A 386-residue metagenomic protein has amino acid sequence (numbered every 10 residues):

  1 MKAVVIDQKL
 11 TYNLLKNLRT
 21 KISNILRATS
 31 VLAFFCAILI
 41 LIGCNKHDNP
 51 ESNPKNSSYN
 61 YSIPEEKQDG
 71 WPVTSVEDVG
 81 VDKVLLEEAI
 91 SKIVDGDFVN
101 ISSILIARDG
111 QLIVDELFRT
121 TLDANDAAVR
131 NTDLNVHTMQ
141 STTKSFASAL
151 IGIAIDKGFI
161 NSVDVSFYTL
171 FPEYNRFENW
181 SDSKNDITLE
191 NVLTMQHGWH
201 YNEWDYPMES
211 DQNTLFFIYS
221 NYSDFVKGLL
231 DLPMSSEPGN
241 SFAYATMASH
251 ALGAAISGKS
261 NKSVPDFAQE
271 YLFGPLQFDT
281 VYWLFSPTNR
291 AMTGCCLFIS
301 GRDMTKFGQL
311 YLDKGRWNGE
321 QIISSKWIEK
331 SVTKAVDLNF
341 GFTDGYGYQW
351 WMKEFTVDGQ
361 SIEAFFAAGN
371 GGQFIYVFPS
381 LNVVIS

Functional and structural regions predicted by a protein language model:
M1-L26: N-terminal secretory signal peptides that target proteins for export/translocation
S30-I40: Bacterial N-terminal signal peptides
I42-A127, I155-N161, T194, S223 (+1 more regions): N-terminal leader/targeting segments and the immediately adjacent pre-domain N-terminus
G110, D133-V163, V192, L252-I256 (+1 more regions): Active-site SXXK
K157-W199, D231-M234, S260-C295, I299: Active-site helix/loop module of the DD-peptidase/beta-lactamase fold, centered on the serine-lysine SxxK catalytic
N202-F285, G294: A small/polar active-site loop signature that marks catalytic segments
A248-A255, C295-W317, Q373-S386: Active-site-proximal alpha-helical segments within enzyme catalytic domains
F278, V332-V384: Active-site Gly/Thr loop motif
